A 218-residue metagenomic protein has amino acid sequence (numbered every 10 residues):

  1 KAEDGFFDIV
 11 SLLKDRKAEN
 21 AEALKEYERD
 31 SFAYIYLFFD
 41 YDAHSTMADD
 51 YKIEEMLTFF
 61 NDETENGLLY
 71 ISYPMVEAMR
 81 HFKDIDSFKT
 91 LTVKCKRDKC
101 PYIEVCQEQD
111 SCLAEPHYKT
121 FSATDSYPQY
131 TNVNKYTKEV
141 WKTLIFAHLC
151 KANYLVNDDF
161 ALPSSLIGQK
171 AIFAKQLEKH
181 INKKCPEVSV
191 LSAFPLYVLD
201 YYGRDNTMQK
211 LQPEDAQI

Functional and structural regions predicted by a protein language model:
K1-N20: Glycine/small-residue-rich interface belts in oligomeric ring/scaffold proteins and their assembly partners
K17-I218: C-terminal accessory helical subdomains adjacent to catalytic cores in phosphodiester- and nucleotide-handling enzymes
